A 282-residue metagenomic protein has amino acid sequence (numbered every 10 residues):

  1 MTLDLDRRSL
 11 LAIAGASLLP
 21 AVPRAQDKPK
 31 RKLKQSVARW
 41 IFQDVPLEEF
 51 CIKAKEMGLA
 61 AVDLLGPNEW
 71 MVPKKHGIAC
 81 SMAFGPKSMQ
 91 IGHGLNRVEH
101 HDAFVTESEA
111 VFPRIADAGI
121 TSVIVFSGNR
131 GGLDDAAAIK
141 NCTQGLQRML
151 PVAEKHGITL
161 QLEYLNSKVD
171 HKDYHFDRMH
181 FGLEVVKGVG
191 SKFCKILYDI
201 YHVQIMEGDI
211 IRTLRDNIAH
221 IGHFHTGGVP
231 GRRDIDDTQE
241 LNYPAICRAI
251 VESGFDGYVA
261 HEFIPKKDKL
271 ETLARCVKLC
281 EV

Functional and structural regions predicted by a protein language model:
T2-K34, R39-K55, G119-T121, F176-Y198 (+1 more regions): Histidine-acidic metal/acid-base catalytic patches
A14-P20, D27-P29, G94-K195, I205: Active-site acidic/histidine proton-transfer and metal-coordination neighborhood in alpha/beta enzyme cores
I41-Q43, G66-N68, P86-S88, N129-G131 (+4 more regions): Active-site-proximal loop/turn and secondary-structure-junction residues that shape catalytic pockets, frequently
F50-E69: Catalytic domains of carbohydrate-active enzymes, especially glycoside hydrolases
M71-F84: Short acidic, glycine/proline-enriched helix-loop-strand junctions
